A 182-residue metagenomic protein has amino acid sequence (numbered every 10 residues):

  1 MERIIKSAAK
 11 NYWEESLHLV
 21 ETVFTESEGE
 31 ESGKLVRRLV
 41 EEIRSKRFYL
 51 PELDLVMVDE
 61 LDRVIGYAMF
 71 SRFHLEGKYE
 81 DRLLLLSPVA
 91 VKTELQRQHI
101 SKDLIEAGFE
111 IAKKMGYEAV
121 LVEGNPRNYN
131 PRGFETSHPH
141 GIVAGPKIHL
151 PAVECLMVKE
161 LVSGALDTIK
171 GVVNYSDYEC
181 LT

Functional and structural regions predicted by a protein language model:
E2-S16: A short beta-loop-alpha structural element at the N-terminal edge of CoA-dependent acyl/N-acetyltransferase catalytic
W13, L17-E60, V64-M69, H74: Active-site rim helix/loop that mediates acceptor-substrate recognition in acyltransferases
V56, M69, L85, A90 (+2 more regions): Conserved beta-strand segments that form the floor/walls of ligand-binding pockets within enzyme and binding domains
D59-D62, E94, E160-A165: Short loop segments at secondary-structure junctions
F73-L86, Q96: A conserved beta-turn-beta hairpin within the catalytic core of GNAT-like acetyltransferases that forms part
L86, V91, R97-E110, L121-V122: Conserved acetyl-CoA-binding loop-helix of GNAT-fold acetyltransferases
K114-E118, G124-P151: Conserved active-site alpha-helix within GNAT-family acetyltransferase domains
I142-T182: C-terminal "cap" of GNAT-fold acetyltransferases
